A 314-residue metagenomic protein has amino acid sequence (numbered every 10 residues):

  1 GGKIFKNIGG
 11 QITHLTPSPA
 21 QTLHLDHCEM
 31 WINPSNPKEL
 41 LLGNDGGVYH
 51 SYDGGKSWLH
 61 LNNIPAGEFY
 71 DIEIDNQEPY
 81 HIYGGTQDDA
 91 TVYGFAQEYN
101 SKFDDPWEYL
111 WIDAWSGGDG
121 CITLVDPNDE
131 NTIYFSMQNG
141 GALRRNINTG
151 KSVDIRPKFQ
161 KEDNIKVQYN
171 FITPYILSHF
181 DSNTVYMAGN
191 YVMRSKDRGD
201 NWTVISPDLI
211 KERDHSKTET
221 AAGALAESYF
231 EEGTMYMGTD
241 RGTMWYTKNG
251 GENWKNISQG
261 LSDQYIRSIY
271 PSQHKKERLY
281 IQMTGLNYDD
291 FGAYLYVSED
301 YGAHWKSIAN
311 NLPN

Functional and structural regions predicted by a protein language model:
G1-N314: Beta-propeller blade termini and top-face loops
